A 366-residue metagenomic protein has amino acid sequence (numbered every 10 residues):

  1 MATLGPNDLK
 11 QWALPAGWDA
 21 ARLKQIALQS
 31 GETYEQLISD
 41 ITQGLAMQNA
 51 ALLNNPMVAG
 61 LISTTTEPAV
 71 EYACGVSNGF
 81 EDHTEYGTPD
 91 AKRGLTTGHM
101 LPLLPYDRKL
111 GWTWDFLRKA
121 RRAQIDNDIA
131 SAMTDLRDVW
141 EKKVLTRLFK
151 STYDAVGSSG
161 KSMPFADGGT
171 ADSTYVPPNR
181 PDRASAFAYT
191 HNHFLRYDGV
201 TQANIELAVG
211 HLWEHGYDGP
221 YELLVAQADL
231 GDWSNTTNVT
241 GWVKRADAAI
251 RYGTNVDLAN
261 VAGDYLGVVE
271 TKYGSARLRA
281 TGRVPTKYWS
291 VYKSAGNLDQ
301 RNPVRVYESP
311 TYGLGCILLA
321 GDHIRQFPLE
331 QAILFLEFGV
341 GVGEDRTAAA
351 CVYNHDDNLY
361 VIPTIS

Functional and structural regions predicted by a protein language model:
M1-A51, I362-S366: N-terminal alpha-helical "arm" segments
A2-P6, D172-G199, L230-S366: Sequence/fold signature of self-assembling virion shell proteins
Q43-R108: Assembly/oligomerization interface modules of large self-assembling protein complexes
A69-V76, I125-V139: N-terminal small/hydrophobic-rich alpha-helical segments that act as secretion/targeting modules
L104, L110-A120, V200-T237: Structured, hydrophobic secondary-structure cores that serve as assembly/anchoring elements
L104-K109, F149-Y153: Short, conserved phosphate-binding/catalytic loop or strand-edge motifs used in phosphoryl-/nucleotidyl-transfer
F116, A120-A123, T134-L207: Alpha-helical scaffold segments that mediate packing/assembly in large oligomeric complexes
